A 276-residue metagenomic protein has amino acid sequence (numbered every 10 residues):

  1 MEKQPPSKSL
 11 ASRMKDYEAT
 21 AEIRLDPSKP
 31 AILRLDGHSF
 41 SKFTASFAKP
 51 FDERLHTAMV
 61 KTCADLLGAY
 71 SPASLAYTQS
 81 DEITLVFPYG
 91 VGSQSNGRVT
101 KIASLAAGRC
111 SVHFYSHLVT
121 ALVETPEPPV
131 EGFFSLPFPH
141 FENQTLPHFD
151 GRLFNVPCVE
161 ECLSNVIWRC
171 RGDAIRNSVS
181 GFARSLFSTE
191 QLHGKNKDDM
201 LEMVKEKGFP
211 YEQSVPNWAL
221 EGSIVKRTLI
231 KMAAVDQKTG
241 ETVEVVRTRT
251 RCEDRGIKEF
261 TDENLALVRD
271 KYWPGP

Functional and structural regions predicted by a protein language model:
M1-P276: Regulatory and interdomain segments flanking nucleotide-handling catalytic cores in signaling/defense enzymes
